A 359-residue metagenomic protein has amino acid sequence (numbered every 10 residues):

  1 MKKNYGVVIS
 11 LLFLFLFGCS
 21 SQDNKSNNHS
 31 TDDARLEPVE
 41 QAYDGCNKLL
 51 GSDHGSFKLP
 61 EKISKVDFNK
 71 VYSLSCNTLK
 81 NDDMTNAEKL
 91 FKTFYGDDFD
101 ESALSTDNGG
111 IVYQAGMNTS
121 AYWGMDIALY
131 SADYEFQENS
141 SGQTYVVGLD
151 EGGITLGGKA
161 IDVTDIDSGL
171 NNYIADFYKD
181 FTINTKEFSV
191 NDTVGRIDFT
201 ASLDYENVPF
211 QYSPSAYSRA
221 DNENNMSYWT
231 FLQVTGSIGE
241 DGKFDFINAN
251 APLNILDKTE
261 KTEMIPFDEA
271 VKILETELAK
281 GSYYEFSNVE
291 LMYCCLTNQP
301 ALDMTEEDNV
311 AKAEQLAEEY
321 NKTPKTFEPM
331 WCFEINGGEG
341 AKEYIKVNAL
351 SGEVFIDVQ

Functional and structural regions predicted by a protein language model:
K2-N24: Sec-dependent N-terminal signal peptides of Gram-positive bacterial secreted proteins and lipoproteins
I9-L14, I127, V289, E314: Intrinsic-disorder/low-complexity peptide segments enriched for small residues
C19-N225: Preferential activation on post-signal-peptide N-terminal prodomains/segments of secreted or lumenal proteins
P60, D67-L79, T93, I255-E269 (+2 more regions): Short, exposed beta-strand "edge-strand" segments with a Pro/Gly-rich flavor and a Y/T-containing core
S131-L156, F231-M264, I345-Q359: A short, surface-exposed interaction/processing loop segment used at functional sites
G169, Y173, Y178-Q233, I238-F327 (+1 more regions): Segments that shape or occlude catalytic/ligand-binding pockets
K325-Q359: Hydrophobic, glycine-enriched assembly/anchoring segments
